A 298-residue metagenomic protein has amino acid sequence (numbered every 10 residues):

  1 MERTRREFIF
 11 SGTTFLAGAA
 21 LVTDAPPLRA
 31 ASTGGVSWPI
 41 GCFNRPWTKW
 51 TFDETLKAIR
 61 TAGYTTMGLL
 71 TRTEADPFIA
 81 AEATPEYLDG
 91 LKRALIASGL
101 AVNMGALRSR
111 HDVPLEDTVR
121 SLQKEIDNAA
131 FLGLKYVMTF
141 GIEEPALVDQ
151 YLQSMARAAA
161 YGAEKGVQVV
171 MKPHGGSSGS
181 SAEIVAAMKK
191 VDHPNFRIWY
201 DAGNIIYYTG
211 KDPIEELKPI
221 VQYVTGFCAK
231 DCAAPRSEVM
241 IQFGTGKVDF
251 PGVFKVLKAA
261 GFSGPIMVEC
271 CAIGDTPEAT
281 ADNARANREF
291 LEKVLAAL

Functional and structural regions predicted by a protein language model:
E2-N44, W50-T65, S181-F196, Y200 (+1 more regions): Histidine-acidic metal/acid-base catalytic patches
G12-T14, G18-L21, E54, A94-A101 (+2 more regions): Active-site acidic/histidine proton-transfer and metal-coordination neighborhood in alpha/beta enzyme cores
P46-T48, T71-T73, R108-H111, M138-E143 (+4 more regions): Active-site-proximal loop/turn and secondary-structure-junction residues that shape catalytic pockets, frequently
A62, G68-E74, L100, M104-L107: Short, conserved active-site loops that position catalytic residues or coordinate cofactors/metal ions across diverse
L70-K92: Glycine-rich, proline-tolerant flexible connector loops at the mouths of alpha/beta enzymes
A75-A83, L107-S121, L147, E238-I241 (+1 more regions): Surface-exposed, active-site-proximal loop segments in enzymatic domains
A83-L88, V119-Q123, Q150-A156, V185 (+2 more regions): Charged helix-capping and loop-helix junction motifs
